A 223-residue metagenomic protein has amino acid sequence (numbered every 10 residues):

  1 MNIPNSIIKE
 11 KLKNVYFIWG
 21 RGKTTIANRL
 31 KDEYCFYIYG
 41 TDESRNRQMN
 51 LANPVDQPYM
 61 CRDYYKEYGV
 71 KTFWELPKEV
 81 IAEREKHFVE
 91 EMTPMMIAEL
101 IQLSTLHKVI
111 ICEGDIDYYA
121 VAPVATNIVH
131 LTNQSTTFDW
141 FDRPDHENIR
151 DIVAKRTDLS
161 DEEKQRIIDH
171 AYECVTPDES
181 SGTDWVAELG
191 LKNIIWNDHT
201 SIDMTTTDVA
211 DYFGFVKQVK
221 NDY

Functional and structural regions predicted by a protein language model:
N2-K9: Pre-Walker A adenine-sensing motif
N14-F17: Short hydrophobic/aromatic beta-strand immediately N-terminal to the Walker A/P-loop
T24: Walker A/P-loop
D32-D42: Post-Walker A helix-loop "phosphate-sensing" segment adjacent to the P-loop in P-loop NTPases
N46-K108, D115-I116: ATP-dependent small-molecule kinase phosphotransfer cores that center on conserved nucleotide phosphate-binding segments
C112-A154: ATP-dependent NMP and nucleoside kinases share a basic, alpha-helical "lid"
H146-Y212, V216-Y223: Small-molecule kinase domains that catalyze NTP-dependent phosphoryl transfer to phosphate-bearing small molecules
